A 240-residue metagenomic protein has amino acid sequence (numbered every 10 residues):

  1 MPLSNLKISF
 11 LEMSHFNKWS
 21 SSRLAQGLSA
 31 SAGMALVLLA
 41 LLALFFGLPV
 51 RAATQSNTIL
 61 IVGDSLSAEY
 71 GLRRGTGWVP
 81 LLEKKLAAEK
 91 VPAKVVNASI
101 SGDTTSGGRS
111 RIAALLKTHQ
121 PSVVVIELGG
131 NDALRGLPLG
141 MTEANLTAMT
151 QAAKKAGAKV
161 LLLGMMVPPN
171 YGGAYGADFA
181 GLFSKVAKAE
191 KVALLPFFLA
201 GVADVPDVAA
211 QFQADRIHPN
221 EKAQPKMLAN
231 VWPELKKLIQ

Functional and structural regions predicted by a protein language model:
P2-G33: Intrinsically disordered, low-complexity and often Lys/Arg-enriched segments
N5-L6, E12, N17, L81 (+2 more regions): Alpha-helical cap/lid subdomain in secreted, periplasmic, or secretory-pathway luminal O-acyl-processing enzymes
S9-E12, S20-R23, L41, L48 (+3 more regions): Intrinsic low-complexity/disordered segments
S31-G47: Bacterial N-terminal signal peptides
R51-S101, R111-Q120: Serine-esterase "nucleophile elbow" of acetyl-processing enzymes
G71, V96-T105, A133-L137, R216: Acidic/histidine-rich helix-loop elements that form or flank divalent-metal/phosphate-binding sites at the catalytic
